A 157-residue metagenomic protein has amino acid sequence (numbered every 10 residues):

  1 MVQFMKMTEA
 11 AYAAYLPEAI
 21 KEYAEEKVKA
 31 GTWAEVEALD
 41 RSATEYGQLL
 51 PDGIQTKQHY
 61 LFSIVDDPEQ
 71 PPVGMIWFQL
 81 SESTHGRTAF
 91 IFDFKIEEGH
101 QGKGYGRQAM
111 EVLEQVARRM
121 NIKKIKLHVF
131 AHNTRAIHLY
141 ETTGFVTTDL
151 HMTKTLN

Functional and structural regions predicted by a protein language model:
M1-F4, V129: Generic anion/oxyanion-binding catalytic loop in active/binding sites
Q3-E98, V116, T147-L156: Acetyl-CoA-dependent GNAT
D93-I96, G102-Q115, R119, H138-T142: Conserved acetyl-CoA-binding loop-helix of GNAT-fold acetyltransferases
K123, L127-A136, T153-N157: Conserved beta-strand-loop-alpha-helix junction that forms the acyl-donor binding cleft
